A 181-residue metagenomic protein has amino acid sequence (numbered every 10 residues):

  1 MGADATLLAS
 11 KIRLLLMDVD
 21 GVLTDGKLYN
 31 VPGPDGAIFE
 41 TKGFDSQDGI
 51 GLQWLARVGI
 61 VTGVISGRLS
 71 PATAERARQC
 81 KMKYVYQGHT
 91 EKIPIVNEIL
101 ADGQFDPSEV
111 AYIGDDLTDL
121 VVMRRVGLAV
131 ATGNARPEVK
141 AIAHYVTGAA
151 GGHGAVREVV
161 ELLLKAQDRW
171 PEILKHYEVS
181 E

Functional and structural regions predicted by a protein language model:
G2-V58: Active-site neighborhood of HAD-like aspartate-dependent phosphohydrolases
A3-T6, G51, E75, L100-A101 (+2 more regions): Short, flexible, glycine/charge-rich loop motifs used to bind or transfer phosphoryl groups or to couple energy/partner
V19, G67-R68, H89, G133-R136: Short secondary-structure boundary segments
N30, R68-A72, K92: Short, catalytically relevant binding-site loops at active-site mouths
A37-I38, D45, Y84-V85, I93-E181: Mg2+-dependent phosphoryl-transfer enzymes with acidic/Ser/Thr/Gly-rich catalytic loops
G43-Q47, I65, G88-E91: Short secondary-structure boundary/capping elements
L52-R76, Y86-Q87, M123: Substrate-recognition element of Asp-dependent hydrolases with the DxDx(T/V) motif
Q79-C80: Short, conserved SAM-binding/catalytic segment of Class I S-adenosyl-L-methionine-dependent methyltransferases
